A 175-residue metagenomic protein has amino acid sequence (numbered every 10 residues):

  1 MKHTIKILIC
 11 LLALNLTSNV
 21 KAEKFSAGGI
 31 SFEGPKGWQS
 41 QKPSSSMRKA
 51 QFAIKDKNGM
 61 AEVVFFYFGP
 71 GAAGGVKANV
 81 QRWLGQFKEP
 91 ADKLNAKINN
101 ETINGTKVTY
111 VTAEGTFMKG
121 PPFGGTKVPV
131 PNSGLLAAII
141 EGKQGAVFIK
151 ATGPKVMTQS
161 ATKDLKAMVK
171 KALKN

Functional and structural regions predicted by a protein language model:
M1-L8: Bacterial N-terminal signal peptides that target proteins for export
L8-N15: Bacterial N-terminal signal peptides
S18-A22: Sec/Tat signal peptide C-region and signal peptidase I cleavage site
G29, P70-A78, V130, K155-K163: Soluble non-cytosolic domains of exported or imported proteins
E33-P90: Secretory pathway targeting signatures of secreted, lumenal, and periplasmic proteins
K36, S44, Y67-G69, T112-F117 (+1 more regions): A mature extracytoplasmic/lumenal domain signature
W38, K143-N175: Surface-exposed amphipathic alpha-helical segments
S40, S44-M47, Q81-I140: Signature of long, low-cysteine stretches enriched in small and polar/charged residues
